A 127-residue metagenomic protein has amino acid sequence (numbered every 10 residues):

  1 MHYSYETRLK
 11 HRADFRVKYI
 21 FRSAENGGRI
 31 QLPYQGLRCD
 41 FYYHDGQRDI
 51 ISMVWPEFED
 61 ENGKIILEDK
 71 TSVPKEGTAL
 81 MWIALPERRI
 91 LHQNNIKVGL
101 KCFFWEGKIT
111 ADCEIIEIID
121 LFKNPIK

Functional and structural regions predicted by a protein language model:
M1-K127: C-terminal effector/interaction modules appended to NTPase cores
